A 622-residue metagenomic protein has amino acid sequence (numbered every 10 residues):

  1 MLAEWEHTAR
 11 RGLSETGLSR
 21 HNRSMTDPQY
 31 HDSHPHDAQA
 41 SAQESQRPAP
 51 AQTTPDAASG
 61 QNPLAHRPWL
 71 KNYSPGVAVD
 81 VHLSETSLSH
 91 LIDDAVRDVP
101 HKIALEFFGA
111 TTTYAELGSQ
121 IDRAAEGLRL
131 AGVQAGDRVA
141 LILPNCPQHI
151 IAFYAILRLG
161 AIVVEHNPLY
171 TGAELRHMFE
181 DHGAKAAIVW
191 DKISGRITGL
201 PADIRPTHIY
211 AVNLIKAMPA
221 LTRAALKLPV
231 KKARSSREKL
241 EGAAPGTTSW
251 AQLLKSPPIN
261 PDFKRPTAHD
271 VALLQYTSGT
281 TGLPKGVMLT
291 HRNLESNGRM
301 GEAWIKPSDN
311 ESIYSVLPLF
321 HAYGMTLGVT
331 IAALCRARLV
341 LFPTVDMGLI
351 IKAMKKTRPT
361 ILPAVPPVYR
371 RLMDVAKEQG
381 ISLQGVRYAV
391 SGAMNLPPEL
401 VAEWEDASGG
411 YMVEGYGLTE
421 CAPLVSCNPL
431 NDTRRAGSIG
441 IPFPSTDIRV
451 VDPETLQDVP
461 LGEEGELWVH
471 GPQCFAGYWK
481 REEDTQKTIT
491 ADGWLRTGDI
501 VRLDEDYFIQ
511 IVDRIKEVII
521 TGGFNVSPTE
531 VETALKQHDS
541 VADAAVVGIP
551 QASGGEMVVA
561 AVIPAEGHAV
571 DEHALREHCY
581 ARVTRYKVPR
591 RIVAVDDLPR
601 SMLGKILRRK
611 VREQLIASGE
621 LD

Functional and structural regions predicted by a protein language model:
R11, N22-D37, S41-D56, L130-A131 (+2 more regions): Structural core segment of the AMP-binding/adenylate-forming
L13, E295-S312, F320-I361, R371 (+1 more regions): Conserved AMP-binding/adenylation subdomain of ANL enzymes
L83-S84, D93, H101-C146, I150-Y154 (+3 more regions): Conserved AMP-binding/adenylate-forming core of the ANL superfamily
H101, L228, R234-Y276, L283 (+1 more regions): Conserved pre-ATP/AMP-binding loop-to-beta segment of ANL
T113-A115, F263-R265, A272-S296: Conserved AMP-binding A3 loop
Y170, V189, G471, A476-G477 (+5 more regions): AMP-binding/adenylate-forming catalytic core of the ANL superfamily
P359-A364, M373-R434, D447: Gly/Ser/Thr-rich phosphate-binding loop
Y416, R449-W468, K487, D504-D506 (+2 more regions): Conserved beta-loop-beta connector loops within the AMP-binding
